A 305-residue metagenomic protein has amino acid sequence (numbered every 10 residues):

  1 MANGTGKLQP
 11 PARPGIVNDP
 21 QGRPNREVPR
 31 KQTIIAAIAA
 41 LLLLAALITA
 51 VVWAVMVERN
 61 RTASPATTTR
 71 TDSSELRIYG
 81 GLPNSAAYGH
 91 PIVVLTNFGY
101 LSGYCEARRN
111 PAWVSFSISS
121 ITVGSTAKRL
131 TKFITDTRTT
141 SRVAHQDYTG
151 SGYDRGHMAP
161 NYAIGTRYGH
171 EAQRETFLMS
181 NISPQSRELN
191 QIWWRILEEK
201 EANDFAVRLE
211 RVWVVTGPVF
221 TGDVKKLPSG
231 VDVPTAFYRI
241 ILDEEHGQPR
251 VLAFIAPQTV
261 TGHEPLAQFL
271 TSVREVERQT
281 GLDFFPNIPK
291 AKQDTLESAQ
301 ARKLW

Functional and structural regions predicted by a protein language model:
A2-W305: Domain-level detector for secreted/extracellular nuclease and nuclease-toxin modules, and for the ENPP-like C-terminal
